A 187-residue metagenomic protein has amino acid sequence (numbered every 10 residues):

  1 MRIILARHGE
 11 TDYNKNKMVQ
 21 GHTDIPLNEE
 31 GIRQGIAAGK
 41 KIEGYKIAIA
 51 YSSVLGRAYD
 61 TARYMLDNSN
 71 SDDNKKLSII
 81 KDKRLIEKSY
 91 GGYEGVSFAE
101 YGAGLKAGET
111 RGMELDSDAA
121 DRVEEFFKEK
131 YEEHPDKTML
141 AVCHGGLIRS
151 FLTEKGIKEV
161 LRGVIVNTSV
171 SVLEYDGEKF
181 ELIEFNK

Functional and structural regions predicted by a protein language model:
M1-I4, I49: Extreme N-terminal starter segment of soluble prokaryotic enzymes
I3, P135-G146: Generic beta-sheet signal
E10-Y59, E114-V123: Loop-to-helix element that buttresses phosphate recognition and phosphoryl-transfer chemistry
A37-A103: Phosphate-coordination/substrate-recognition cap region in phosphate-metabolizing enzymes
G44-K46, K130-T138: Glycine-rich phosphate-binding loop signature in dinucleotide/nucleotide-binding domains
E100-D118: Short glycine/proline- and acidic residue-enriched helix-loop micro-motifs that form flexible lids or anion-recognition
G145-R149, D176: GST superfamily/GST-like fold recognition
K158-I183: Domain-level recognition of soluble alpha/beta enzyme cores, biased toward histidine phosphatases/phosphomutases
